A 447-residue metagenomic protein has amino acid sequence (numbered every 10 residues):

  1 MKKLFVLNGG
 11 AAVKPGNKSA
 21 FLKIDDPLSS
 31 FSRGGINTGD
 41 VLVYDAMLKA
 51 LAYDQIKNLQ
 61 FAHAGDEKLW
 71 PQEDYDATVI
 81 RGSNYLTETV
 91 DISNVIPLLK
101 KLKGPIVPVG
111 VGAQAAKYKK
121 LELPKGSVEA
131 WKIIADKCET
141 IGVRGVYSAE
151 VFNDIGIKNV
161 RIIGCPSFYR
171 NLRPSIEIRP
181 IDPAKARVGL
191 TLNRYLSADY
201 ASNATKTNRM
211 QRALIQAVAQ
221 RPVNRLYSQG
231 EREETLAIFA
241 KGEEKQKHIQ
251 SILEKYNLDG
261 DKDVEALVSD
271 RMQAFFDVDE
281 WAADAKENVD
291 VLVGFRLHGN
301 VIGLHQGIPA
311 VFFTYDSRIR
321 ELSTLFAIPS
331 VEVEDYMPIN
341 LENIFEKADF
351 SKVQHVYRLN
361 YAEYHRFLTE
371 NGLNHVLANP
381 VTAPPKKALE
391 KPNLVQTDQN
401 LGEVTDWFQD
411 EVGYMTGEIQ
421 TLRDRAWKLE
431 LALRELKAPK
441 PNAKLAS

Functional and structural regions predicted by a protein language model:
M1-S447: Active-site anion-handling motifs in enzyme catalytic cores
